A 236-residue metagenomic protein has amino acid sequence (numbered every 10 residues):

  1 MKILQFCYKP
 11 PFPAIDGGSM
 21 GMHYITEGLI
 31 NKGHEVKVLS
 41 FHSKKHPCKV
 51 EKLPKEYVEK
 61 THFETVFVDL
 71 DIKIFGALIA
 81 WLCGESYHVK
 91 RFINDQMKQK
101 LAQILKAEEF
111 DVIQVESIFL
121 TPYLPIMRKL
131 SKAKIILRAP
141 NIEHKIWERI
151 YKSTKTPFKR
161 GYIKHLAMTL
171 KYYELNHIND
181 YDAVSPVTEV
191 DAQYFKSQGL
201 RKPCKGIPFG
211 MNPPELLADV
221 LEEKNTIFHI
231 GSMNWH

Functional and structural regions predicted by a protein language model:
M1-E64, K106-E108: N-terminal subdomain of nucleotide-sugar transferases
L4, L221-H236: Conserved donor-binding/catalytic core segment of Leloir-type glycosyltransferases
Y8, F75-K90, I135-Y172: Acceptor-binding helix/loop patch of EC 2.4 sugar-transfer enzymes, predominantly nucleotide-sugar-dependent
F41-Q103, A107: A conserved catalytic-core segment of Leloir-type glycosyltransferases
L101-T121, K134-I136: Short N-terminal targeting/anchoring amphipathic segment
I113-Q114, E174, N179-T188, I230: A short beta-strand/loop micro-motif in the catalytic core of glycosyltransferases that engages the nucleotide-sugar
L130-K134, R201-K202: A short helix->loop->beta-strand "cap" motif at the edges of active sites that frequently abuts
V190, G210: Carbohydrate-associated surface elements
